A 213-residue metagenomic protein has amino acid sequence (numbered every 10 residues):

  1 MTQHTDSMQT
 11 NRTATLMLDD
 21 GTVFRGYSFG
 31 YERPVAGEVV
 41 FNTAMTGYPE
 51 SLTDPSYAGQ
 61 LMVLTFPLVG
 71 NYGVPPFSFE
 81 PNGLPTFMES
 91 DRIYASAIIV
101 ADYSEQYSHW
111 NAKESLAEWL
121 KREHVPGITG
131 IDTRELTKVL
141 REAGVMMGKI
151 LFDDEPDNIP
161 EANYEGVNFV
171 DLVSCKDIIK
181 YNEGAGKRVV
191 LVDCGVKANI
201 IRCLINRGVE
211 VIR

Functional and structural regions predicted by a protein language model:
T2-R213: RNA-binding accessory domains that recognize and position tRNA/RNA substrates
